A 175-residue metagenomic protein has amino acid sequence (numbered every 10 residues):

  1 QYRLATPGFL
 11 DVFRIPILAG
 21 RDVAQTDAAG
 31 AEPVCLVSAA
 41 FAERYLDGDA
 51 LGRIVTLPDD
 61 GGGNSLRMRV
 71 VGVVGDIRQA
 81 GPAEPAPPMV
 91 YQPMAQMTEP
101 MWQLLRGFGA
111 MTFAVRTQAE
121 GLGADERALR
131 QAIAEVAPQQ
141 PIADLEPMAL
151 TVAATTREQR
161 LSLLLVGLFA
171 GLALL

Functional and structural regions predicted by a protein language model:
Q1-P93, T112-A114: Hydrophobic secondary-structure segments that place a key small or acidic residue at a functional site
A39-A40, G62-L163: "Rare, low-scoring activations can occur in soluble or secreted enzymes where short amphipathic helices or signal
E158-L175: Hydrophobic alpha-helical transmembrane segments of multi-pass inner-membrane transport and secretion
